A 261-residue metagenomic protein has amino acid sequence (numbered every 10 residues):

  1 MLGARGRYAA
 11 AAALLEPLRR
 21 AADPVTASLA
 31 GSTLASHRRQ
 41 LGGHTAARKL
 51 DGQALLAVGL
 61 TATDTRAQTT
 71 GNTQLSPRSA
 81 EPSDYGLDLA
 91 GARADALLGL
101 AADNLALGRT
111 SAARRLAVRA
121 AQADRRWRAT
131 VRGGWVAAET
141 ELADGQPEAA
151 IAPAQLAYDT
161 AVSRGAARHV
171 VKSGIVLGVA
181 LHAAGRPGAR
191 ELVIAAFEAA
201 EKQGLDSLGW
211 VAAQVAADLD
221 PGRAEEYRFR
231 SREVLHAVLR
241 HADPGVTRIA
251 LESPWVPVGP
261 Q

Functional and structural regions predicted by a protein language model:
M1, H37, D103-N104, T140 (+3 more regions): Residue-level signature for tetratricopeptide repeat
M1-R5, L14-R19, T26-L41, D95-A106: Non-membrane alpha-helical segments in proteins
L2-R5, L41, L107, D144 (+3 more regions): Structural motif corresponding to the intra-repeat A-B loop/turn of tetratricopeptide repeats
Y8, H44, T110, P147-E148 (+2 more regions): TPR-repeat structural position
A11, L15-L18, A47, Q53-L60 (+7 more regions): Tetratricopeptide repeat
R20-D23, L60-T63, G86-D88, Q122-R128 (+4 more regions): Short coil/turn linkers that connect adjacent helices within long alpha-helical scaffolds, especially alpha-solenoid
L29, D88-G91, D95, R132-W135 (+3 more regions): Residue register of alpha-helical TPR repeats
P187, E191-Q261: C-terminal non-catalytic interaction modules
